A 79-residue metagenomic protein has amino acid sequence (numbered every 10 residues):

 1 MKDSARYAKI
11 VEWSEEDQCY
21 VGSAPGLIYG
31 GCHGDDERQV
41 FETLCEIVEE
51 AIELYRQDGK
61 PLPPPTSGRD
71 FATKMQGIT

Functional and structural regions predicted by a protein language model:
M1-A8, R38, E42-T79: Short, charged, surface-exposed hinge/linker loops at domain edges that act as mobile lids or interdomain connectors
D3, I10, S14-E16, G34: Short, positively charged
Y7, Y20, G30-C32: Structural detector for hydrophobic anchor residues on beta-strands
E12-G26: Short aromatic-glycine-(Arg/Gly/Cys) micro-motifs in beta-strand/loop hairpins
A24, C32, Q57: Short glycine/serine/threonine-biased micro-segments
G26-I28, P61: Residue-level preference for alpha-helix termini and adjacent loops
I28-Q39: A short, exposed loop/beta-hairpin motif centered on an aromatic-Gly-Thr core
